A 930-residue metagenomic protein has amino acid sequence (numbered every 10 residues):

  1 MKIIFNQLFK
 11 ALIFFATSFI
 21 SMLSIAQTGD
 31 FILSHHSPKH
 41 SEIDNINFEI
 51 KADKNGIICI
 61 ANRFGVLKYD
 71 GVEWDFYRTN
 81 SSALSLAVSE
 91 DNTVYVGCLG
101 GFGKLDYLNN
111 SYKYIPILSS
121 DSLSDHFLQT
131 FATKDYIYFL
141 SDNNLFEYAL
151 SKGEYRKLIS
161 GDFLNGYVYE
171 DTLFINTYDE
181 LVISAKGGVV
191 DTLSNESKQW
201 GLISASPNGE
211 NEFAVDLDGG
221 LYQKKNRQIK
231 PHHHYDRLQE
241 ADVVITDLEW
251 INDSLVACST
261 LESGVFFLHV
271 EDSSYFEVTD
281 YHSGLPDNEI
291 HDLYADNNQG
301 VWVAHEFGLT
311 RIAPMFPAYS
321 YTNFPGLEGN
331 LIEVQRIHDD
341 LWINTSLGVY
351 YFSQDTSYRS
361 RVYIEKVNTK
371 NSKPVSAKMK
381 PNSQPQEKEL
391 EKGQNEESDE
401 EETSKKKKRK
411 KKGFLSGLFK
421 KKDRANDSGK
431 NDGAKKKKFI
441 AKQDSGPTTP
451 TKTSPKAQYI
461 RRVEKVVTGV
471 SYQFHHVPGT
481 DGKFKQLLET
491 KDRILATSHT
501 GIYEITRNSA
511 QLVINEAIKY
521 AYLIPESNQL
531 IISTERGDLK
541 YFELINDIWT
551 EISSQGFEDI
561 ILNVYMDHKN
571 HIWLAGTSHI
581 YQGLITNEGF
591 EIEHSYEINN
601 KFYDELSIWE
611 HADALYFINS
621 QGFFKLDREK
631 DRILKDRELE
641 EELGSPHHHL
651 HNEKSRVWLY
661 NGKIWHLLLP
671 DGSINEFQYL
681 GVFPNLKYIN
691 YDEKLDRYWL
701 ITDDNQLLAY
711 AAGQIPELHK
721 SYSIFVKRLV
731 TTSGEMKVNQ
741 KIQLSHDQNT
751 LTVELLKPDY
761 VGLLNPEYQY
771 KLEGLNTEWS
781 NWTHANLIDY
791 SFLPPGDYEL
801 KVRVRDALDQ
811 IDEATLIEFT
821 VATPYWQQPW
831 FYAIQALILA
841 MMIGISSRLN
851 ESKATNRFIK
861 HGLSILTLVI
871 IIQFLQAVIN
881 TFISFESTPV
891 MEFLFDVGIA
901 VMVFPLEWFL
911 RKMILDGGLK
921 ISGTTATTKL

Functional and structural regions predicted by a protein language model:
A26-A52, T79-S82, N109-F127, G161-D162 (+15 more regions): Residue-level "micro-hotspots" composed of small/polar
A52-N55, V88-D91, A132-K134, V168-E170 (+10 more regions): Residue-level detector of Asp-centered blade-edge/turn motifs that repeat once per structural unit in beta-propeller
I57-I60, T93-Y95, Y136-F139, T172-I175 (+10 more regions): Conserved beta-propeller blade signature
R63-V66, L99-G103, N143-F146, Y178-V182 (+10 more regions): Loop/turn residues immediately N-terminal
Y69-E73, Y107-N110, A149-G153, A185-G188 (+10 more regions): Short loop/turn segments that connect beta-strands within beta-propeller blades
V72-D91, Y95-L99, P116-D121, K485: Blade-loop segments of beta-propeller domains
K912-L930: Membrane-proximal helical linkers
